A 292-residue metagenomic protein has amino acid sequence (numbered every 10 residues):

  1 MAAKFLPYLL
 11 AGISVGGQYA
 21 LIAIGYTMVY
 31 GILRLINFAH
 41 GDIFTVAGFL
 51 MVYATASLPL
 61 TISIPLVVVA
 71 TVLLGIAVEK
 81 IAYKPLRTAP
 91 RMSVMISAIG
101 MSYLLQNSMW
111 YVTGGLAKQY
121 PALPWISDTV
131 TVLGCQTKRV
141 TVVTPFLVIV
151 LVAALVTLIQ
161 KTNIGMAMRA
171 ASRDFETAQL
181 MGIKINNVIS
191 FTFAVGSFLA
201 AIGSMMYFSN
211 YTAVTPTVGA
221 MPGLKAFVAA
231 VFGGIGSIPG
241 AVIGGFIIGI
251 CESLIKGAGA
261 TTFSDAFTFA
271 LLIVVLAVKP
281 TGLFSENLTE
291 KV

Functional and structural regions predicted by a protein language model:
M1-L21, L50, L60-I62, A89-V94 (+5 more regions): Membrane-interfacial amphipathic/re-entrant helices at transmembrane-helix boundaries
A2-L9, A47, S97, I164 (+5 more regions): Alpha-helical membrane-protein architecture signal
L10, I32-A77, I81, A258: Membrane-embedded helix boundary and interhelical linker motif in transport proteins
V15-G16, Q136-V214, G233, I238-G244: Helix-loop-helix "hairpin" substructures at the membrane interface of multi-pass membrane proteins
Y19-A23, L58-V69, S190-A200, Y207-A270: Transmembrane alpha-helical segments in multi-pass inner-membrane proteins
G48-Y53, V68-L74, I99-M109, L147-V156 (+4 more regions): Hydrophobic core segments of alpha-helical transmembrane domains in multi-pass membrane transport and ion-translocation
P59-M101, S108, I243-I248, K279-P280: Alpha-helical transmembrane segments within multi-pass membrane transporters and channels
P85-K161, V188-F191, T212, L254 (+4 more regions): Transmembrane helix-bundle core of multi-pass membrane transporters and related energy-transducing complexes
